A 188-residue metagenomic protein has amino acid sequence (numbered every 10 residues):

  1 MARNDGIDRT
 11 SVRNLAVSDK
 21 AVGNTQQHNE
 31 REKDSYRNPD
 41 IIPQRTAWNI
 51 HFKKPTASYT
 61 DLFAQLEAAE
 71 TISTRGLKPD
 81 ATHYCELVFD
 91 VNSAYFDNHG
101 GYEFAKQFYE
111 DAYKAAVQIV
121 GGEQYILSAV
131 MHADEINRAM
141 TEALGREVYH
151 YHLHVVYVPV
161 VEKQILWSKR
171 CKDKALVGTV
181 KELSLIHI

Functional and structural regions predicted by a protein language model:
M1-I186: N-terminal nicking endonuclease/strand-transfer module with a His-rich metal-binding environment and a catalytic Tyr
